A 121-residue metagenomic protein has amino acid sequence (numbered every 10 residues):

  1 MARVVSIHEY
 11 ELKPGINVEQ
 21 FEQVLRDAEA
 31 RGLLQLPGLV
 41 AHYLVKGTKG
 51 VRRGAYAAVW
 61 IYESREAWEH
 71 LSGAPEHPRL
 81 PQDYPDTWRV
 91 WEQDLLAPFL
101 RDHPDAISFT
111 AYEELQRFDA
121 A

Functional and structural regions predicted by a protein language model:
M1-V4, G50-R52: Short, flexible turn/loop "capping" segments at secondary-structure junctions
R3-E11: Active-site-flanking beta-strand signature of metal-NTP-handling nucleotidyl enzymes and homologous cyclase-like
E9, T110-L115: Short amphipathic
E11-Q23: Short, surface-exposed ligand-recognition loops at beta-strand->loop->(often short) alpha-helix junctions that present
L12-P14, Y62-S64, E113: Non-catalytic surface loops within mature trypsin-like serine protease
D27-V40, V51-R52, I61-T110, F118-A121: An amphipathic, aromatic/His-enriched active-site/gating alpha helix that lines ligand/cofactor pockets
L44-K49: Short, solvent-exposed loop/turn elements at beta->coil junctions and helix N-caps that rim active or binding pockets
